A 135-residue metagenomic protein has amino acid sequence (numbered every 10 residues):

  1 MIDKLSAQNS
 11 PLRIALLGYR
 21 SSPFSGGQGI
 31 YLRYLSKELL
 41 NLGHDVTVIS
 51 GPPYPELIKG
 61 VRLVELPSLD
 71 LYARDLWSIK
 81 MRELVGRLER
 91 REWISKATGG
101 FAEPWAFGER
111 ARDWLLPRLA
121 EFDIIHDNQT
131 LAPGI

Functional and structural regions predicted by a protein language model:
M1-S68, L116-A120: N-terminal subdomain of nucleotide-sugar transferases
P11, E38, V48-L115: A conserved catalytic-core segment of Leloir-type glycosyltransferases
P23, P133-G134: Short glycine-rich, flexible loops that bind phosphorylated cofactors or substrates
L32, A132-P133: Catalytic nucleophile loop
D123-I124: Structural motif
D127-L131: Short His-centered aromatic/hydrophobic patch
